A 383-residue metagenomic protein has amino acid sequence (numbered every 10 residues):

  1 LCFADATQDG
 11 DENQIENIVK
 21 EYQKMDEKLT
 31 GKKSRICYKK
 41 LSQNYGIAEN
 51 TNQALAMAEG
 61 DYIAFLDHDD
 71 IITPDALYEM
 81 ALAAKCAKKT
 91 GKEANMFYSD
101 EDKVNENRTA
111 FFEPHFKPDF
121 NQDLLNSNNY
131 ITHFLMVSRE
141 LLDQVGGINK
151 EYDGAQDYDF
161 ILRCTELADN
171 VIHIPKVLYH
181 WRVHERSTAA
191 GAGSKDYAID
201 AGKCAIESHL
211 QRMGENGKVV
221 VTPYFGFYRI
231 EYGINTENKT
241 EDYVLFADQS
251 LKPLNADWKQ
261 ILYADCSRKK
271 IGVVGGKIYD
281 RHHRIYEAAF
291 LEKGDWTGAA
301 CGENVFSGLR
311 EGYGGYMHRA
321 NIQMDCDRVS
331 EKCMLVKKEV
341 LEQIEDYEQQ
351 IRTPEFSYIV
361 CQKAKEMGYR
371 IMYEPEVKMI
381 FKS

Functional and structural regions predicted by a protein language model:
L1-K40, K239: Acidic donor-binding segment of Leloir-type glycosyltransferases
L41-A58, K239: Glycine-rich, basic loop-to-helix element that forms the pyrophosphate-binding segment of sugar-nucleotide handling
A56, A110-M136, G294-V336: A recurrent flexible, glycine/aromatic-enriched loop bordering the glycosyltransferase active site that acts as
I63, V244: Short aromatic/hydrophobic "clamp" motif used to bind/position activated sugar donors
D75-F111, L251-G298: Conserved donor NDP-sugar-binding/catalytic core segment of glycosyltransferases
Q122-D200, C204, V336, D346-I351: Conserved nucleotide-sugar donor-binding catalytic segment
K150-Y152, L162-H180, E207-V219, Q349-R352 (+1 more regions): Catalytic donor-sugar/metal-binding loop of nucleotide-sugar-dependent glycosyltransferases
R186-E241, N304-N321: Non-catalytic membrane-proximal stalk/linker segments that position and tether the catalytic domains
